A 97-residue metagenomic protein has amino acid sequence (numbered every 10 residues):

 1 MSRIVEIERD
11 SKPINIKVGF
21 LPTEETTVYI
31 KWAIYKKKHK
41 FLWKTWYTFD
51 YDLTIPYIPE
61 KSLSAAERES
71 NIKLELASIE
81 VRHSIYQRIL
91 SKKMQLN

Functional and structural regions predicted by a protein language model:
M1-G19: Negatively charged, low-complexity tracts enriched in Asp/Glu with abundant Ser/Thr
R3, I7, P22, Y29 (+3 more regions): Generic signature of intrinsically disordered, low-complexity, basic-rich segments and short cationic peptides
I4, D10, K37-K40, T45 (+4 more regions): Positively charged, low-complexity intrinsically disordered regions
S11, I16, V28, K40 (+3 more regions): Short linear motifs in intrinsically disordered/low-complexity regions
N15-P22, I30-W32: Broad, structure-driven detector of short, well-ordered beta-strand segments within folded domains
F20-E24, L42, S91: Low-complexity intrinsically disordered segments
E25-A65: Intrinsically disordered, low-complexity regulatory segments enriched in Ser/Thr/Pro and charged residues
Y51-N97: Mixed-charge, Lys/Arg-enriched low-complexity segments
